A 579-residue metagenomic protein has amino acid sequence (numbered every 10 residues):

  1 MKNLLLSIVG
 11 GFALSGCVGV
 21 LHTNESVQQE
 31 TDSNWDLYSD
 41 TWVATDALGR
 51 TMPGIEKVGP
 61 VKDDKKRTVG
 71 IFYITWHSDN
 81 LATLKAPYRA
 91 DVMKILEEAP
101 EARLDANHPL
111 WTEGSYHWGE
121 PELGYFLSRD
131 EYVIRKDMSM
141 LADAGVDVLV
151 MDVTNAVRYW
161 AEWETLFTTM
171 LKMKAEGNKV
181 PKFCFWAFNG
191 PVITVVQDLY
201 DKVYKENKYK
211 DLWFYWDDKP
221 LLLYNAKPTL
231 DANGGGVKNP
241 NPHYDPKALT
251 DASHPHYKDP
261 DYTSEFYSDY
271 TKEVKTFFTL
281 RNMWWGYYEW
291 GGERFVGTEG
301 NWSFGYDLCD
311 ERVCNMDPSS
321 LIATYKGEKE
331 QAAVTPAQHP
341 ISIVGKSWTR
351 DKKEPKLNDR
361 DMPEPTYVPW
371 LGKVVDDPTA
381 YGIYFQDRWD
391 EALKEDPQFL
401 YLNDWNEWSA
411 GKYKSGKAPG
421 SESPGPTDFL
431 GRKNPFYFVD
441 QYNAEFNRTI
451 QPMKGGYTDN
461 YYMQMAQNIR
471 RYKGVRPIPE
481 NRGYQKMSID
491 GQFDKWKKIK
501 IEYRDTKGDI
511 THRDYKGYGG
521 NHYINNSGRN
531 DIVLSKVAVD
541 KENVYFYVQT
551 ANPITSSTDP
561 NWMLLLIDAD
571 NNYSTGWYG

Functional and structural regions predicted by a protein language model:
M1-L4: Positively charged n-region of N-terminal signal peptides that target proteins for export
S7-G16: Bacterial N-terminal signal peptides
S15-G16, G420, Y503: Residues in and immediately flanking transmembrane alpha helices
G16-T31: Bacterial Sec-dependent N-terminal signal peptides
V27-S488, Q492, K500, I554 (+1 more regions): Glycan-processing catalytic domains of CAZymes
M487-G579: Surface-exposed, glycine/proline- and aromatic-rich loop segments on solvent-exposed faces across compartments
